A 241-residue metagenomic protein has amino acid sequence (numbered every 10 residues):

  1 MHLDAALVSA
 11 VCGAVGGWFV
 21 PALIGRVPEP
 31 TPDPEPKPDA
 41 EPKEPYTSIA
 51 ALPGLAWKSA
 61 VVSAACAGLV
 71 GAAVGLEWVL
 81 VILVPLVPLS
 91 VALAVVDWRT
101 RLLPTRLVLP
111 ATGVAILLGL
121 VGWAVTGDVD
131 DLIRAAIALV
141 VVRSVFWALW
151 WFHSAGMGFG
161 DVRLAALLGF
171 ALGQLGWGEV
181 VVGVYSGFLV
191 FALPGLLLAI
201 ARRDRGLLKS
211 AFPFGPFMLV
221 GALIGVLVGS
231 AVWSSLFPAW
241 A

Functional and structural regions predicted by a protein language model:
M1-A241: A membrane-topology feature that recognizes alpha-helical transmembrane segments and their immediate juxtamembrane
